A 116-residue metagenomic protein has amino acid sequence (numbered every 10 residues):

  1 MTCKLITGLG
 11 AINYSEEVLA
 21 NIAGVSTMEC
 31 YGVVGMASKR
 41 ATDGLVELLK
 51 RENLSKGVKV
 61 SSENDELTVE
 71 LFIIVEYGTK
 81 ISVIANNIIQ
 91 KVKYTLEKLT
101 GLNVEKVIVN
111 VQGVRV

Functional and structural regions predicted by a protein language model:
M1-Y77, N86, K98, L102-V116: Contiguous, often N-terminal, cationic amphipathic patches that form binding interfaces
I81-V83: Solvent-exposed, non-transmembrane alpha-helical starts
K93: Glycine-rich active-site/cofactor-binding loop and its immediate structural neighborhood
